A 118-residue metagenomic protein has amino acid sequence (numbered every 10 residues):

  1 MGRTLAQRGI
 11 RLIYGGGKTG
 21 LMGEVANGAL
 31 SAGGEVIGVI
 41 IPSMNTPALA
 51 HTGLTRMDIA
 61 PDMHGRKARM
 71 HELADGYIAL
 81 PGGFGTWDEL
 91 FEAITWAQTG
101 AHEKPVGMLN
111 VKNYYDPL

Functional and structural regions predicted by a protein language model:
M1-L73, G100, V111-L118: A cross-family phosphate/adenosyl-ligand binding-site feature
G65-A101, G107: Active-site/ligand-binding-proximal alpha/beta "capping" segment
